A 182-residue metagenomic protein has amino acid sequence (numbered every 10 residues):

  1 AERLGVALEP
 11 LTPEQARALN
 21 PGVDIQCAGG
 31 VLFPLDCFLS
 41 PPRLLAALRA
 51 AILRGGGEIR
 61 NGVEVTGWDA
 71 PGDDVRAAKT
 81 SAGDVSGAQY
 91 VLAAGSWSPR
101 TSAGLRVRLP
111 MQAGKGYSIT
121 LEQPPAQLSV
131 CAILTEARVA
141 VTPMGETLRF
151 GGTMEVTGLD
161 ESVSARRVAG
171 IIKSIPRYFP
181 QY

Functional and structural regions predicted by a protein language model:
A1, L19-I25: A conserved beta-strand/loop capping segment in the N-terminal third of enzymes that catalyze redox or closely related
A1-P13: Dinucleotide-binding Rossmann-like beta1-alpha1 core, especially the glycine-rich loop that anchors the ADP
A7-E9, E58, A77, R108: Conserved beta-strand segments of alpha/beta enzyme cores
V23-Q89: Helical element adjacent to the flavin cofactor pocket in flavoenzyme catalytic cores
G67-V75, G83-Y182: Active-site substrate-recognition segment that forms the wall of the catalytic cavity or substrate channel
